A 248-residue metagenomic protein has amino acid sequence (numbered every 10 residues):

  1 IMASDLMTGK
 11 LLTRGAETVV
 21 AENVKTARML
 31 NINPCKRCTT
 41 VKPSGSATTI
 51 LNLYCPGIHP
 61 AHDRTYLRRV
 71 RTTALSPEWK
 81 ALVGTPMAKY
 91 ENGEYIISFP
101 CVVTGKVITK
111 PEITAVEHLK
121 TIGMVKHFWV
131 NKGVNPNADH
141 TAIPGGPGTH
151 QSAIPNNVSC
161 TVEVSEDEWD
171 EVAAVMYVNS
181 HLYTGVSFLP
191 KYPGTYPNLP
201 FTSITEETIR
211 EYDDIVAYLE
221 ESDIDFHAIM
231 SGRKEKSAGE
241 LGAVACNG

Functional and structural regions predicted by a protein language model:
M2-P43: Internal maturation/activation junctions in enzymes
R28, P43, I50-C246: Catalytic alpha/beta core of large soluble enzyme barrels
